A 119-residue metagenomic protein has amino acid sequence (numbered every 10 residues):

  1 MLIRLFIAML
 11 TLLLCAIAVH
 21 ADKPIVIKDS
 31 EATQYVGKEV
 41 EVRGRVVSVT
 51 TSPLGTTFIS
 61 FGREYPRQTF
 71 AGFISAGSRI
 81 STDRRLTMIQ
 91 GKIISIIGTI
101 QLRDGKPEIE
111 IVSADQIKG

Functional and structural regions predicted by a protein language model:
M1-I7: Bacterial N-terminal signal peptides that target proteins for export
I7-A16: Bacterial N-terminal signal peptides
I17-A21: Sec/Tat signal peptide C-region and signal peptidase I cleavage site
D22-G119: OB-fold single-stranded nucleic acid-binding module
